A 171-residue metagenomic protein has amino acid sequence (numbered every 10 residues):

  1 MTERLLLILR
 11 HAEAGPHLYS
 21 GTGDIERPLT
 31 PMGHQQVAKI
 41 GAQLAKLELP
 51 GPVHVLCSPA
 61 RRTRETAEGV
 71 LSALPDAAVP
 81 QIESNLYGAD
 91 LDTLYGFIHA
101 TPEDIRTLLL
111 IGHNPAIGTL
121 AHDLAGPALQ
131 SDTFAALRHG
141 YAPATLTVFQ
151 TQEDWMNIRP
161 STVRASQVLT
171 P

Functional and structural regions predicted by a protein language model:
T2-A89, T93, G126-S131, Y141: Active-site-proximal alpha-helix that buttresses catalytic centers in soluble enzyme cores
L6, R106-L109, L146: Residue-level preference for the first positions of well-ordered beta-strands
G21, S72, A100, R138-H139 (+1 more regions): Short secondary-structure boundary/capping segments
L47-P50, T101-R106: Glycine-rich phosphate-binding loop signature in dinucleotide/nucleotide-binding domains
Y95-T101: Short, surface-exposed amphipathic charged segments that create phosphate/polyanion-binding patches used for binding
I105-A125: A glycine-rich beta-strand to alpha-helix segment that forms a phosphate/ribose-binding loop at ligand/cofactor sites
A125-V163, T170: Domain-level recognition of soluble alpha/beta enzyme cores, biased toward histidine phosphatases/phosphomutases
